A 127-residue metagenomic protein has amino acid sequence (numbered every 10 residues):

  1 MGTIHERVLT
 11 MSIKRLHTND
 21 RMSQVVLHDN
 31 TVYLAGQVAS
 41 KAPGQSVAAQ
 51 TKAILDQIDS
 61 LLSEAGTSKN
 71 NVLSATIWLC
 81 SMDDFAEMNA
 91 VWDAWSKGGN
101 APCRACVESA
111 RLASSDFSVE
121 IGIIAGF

Functional and structural regions predicted by a protein language model:
G2-L73, L79-F127: N-terminal presequence-like segments and the immediate start of the first folded domain
